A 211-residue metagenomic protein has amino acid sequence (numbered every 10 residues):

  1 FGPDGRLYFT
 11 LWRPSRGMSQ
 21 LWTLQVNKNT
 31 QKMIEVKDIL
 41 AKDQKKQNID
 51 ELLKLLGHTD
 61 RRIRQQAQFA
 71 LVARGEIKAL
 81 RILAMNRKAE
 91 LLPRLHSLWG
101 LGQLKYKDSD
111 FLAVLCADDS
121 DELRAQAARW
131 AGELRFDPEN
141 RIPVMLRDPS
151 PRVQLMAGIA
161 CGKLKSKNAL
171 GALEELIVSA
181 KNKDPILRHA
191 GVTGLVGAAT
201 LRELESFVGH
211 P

Functional and structural regions predicted by a protein language model:
F1-P211: Extracellular/periplasmic ectodomains of large secreted or surface enzymes and adhesion receptors
